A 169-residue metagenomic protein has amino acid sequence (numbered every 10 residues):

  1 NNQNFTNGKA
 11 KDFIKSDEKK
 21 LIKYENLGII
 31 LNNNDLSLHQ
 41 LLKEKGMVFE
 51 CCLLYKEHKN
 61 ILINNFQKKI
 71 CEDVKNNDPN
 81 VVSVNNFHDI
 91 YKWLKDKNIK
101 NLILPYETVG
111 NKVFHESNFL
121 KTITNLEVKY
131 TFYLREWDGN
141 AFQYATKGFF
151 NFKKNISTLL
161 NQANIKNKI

Functional and structural regions predicted by a protein language model:
N2-I169: Trp/Phe/Arg-rich N-terminal binding region typifying the photolyase-homology
